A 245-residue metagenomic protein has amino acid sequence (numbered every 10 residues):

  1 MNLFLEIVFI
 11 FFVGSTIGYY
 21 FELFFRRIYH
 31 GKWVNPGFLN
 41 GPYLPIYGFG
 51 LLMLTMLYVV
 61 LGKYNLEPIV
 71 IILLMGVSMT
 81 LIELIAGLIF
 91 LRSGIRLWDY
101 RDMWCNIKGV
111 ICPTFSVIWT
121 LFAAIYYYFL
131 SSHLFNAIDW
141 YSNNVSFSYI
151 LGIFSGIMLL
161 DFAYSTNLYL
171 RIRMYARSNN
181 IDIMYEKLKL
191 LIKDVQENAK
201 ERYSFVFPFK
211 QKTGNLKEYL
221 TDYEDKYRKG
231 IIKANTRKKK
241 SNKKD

Functional and structural regions predicted by a protein language model:
M1-D245: Aromatic-rich, lipid-facing transmembrane alpha helices and their immediate juxtamembrane interface loops in integral
